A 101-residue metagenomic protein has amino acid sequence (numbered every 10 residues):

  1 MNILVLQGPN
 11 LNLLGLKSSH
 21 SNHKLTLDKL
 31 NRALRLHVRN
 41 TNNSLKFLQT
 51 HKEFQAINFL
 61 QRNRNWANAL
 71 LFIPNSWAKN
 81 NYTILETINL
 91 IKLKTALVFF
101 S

Functional and structural regions predicted by a protein language model:
M1-L25: N-terminal beta1-alpha1 ligand-phosphate binding loop
P9-L11, N75-A78, S101: Short glycine-rich anion-binding loops that position phosphate/pyrophosphate groups of nucleotides and phosphorylated
L16-K17, W77-I84: Glycine/threonine-rich flexible loop motifs
H20-R39: Short catalytic helix/loop segments, enriched in acidic residues and glycine and frequently bearing histidine
S44-F54: Short beta->alpha junction loops
Q55-F59, N80: Short acidic active-site motifs
N63-L70: Short acidic/histidine-rich motifs immediately flanking catalytic phosphotransfer sites in two-component signaling
I88-S101: Short, acidic/small-residue loops that bind anionic groups at enzyme active sites
